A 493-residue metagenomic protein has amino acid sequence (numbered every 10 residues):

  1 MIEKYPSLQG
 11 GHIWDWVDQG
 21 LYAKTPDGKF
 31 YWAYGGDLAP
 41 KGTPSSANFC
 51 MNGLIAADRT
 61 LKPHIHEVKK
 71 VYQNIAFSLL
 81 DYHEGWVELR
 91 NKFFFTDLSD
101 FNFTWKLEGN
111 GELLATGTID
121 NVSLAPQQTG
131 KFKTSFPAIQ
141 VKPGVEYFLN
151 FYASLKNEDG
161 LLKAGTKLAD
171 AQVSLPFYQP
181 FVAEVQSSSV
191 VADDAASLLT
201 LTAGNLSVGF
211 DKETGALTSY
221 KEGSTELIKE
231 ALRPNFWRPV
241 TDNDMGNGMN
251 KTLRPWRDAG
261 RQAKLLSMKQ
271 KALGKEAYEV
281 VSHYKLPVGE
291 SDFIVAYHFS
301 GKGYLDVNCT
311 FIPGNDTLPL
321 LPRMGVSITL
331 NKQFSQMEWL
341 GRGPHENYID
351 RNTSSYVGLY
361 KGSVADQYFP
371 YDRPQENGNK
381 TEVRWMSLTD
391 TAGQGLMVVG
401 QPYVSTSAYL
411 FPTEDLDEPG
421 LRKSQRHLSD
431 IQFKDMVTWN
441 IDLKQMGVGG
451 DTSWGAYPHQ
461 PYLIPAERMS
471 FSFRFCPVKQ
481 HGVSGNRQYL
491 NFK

Functional and structural regions predicted by a protein language model:
M1-E88, F93-S99, T104-L113: Extended substrate-binding grooves/exosites of carbohydrate-active enzymes
G11, V68, L89, F151 (+3 more regions): Conserved, mostly hydrophobic/aromatic
G42-S46, A56-R59, H64-H66, Q73 (+1 more regions): Extracellular/periplasmic ectodomains of large secreted or surface enzymes and adhesion receptors
L80-Y82, L124-G130, G144, A196 (+1 more regions): Solvent-exposed, conformationally flexible loop/turn segments
F101-S154: Intrinsically disordered, low-complexity Pro/Gly/Ser/Thr-rich segments with frequent PxxP/GP/PP motifs and embedded
A115-G117, T166-A171: Extracellular and select intracellular beta-sandwich modules with Ser/Thr-enriched, small-residue motifs on
S135-G144, D159, V173-K493: Beta-strand/loop-rich accessory regions of lumenal/periplasmic or secreted enzymes, predominantly carbohydrate-active
A153-L162: Short acidic/polar inter-strand loop motif in beta-rich domains
